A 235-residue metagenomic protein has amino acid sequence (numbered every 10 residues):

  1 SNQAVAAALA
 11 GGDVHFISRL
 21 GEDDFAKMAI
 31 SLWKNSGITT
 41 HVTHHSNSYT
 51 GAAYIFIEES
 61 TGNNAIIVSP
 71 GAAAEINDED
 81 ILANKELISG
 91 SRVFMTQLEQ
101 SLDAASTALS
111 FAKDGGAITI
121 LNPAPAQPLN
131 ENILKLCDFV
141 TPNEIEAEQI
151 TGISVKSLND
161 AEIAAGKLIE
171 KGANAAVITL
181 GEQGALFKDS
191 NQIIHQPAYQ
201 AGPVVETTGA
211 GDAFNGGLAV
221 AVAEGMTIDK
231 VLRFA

Functional and structural regions predicted by a protein language model:
N2-D13, I57, A221-G225: Alpha-helix C-terminal capping segments
V5, I30-S31, S106, S110 (+2 more regions): Alpha-helical segments flanking ligand/cofactor-binding loops in enzyme cores
L9-R92, S110: Conserved N-terminal subdomain of the carbohydrate kinase-like
K85-S89, L134-K135, E170: A short, aliphatic-rich alpha-helical micro-motif
S91-I163, Q183-A185: Conserved beta-alpha-beta core of the PfkB/ribokinase-like small-molecule kinase fold
P128-N132, L158-A235: Conserved phosphate-binding/catalytic region of the ribokinase-like
